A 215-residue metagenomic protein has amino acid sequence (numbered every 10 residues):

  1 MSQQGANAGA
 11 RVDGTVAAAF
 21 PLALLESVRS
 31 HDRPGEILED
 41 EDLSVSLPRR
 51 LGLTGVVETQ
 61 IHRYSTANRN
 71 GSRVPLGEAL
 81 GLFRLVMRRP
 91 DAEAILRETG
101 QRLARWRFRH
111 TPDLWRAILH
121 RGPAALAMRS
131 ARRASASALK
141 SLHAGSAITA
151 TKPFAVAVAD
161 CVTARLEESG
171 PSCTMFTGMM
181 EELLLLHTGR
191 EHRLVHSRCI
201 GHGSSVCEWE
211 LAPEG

Functional and structural regions predicted by a protein language model:
M1-P153, V162-P171, I200-V206, G215: N-terminal accessory segment detector
A155-V158, L166-G215: C-terminal non-catalytic interaction appendages of large macromolecular assemblies
